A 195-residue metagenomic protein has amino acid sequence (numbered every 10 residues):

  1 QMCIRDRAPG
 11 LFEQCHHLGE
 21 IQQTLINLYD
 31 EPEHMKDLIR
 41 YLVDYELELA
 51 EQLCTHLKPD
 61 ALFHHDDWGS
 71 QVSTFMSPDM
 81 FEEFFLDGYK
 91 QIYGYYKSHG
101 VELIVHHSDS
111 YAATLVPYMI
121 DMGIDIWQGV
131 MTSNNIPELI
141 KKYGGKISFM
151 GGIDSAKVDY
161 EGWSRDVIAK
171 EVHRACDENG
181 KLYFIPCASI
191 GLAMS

Functional and structural regions predicted by a protein language model:
Q1-S195: Active-site loop segments of alpha/beta catalytic cores
